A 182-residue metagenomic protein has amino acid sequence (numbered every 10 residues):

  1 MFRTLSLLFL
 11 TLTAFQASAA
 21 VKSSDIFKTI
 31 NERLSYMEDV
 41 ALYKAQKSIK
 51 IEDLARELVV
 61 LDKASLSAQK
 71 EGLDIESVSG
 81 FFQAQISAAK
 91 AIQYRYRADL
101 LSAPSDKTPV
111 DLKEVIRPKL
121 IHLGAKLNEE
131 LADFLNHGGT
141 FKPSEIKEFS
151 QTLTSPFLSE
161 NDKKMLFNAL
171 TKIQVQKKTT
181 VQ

Functional and structural regions predicted by a protein language model:
M1-T4: Positively charged n-region of N-terminal signal peptides that target proteins for export
A14-Q16: N-terminal signal peptide c-region/cleavage motif recognized by signal peptidases
A20-A55: Immediate post-signal-peptide N-terminus of mature secreted/exported proteins
D39-Q46, S102-V110: Acidic/histidine-rich, surface-exposed loop or edge segments in extracytoplasmic proteins
L54-V59, S79-Q83, I146-K147: Short, charged, amphipathic alpha-helical segments
L61-A103: Mid-chain, structured segments of secreted extracytoplasmic proteins
L112-F134: Acidic/histidine-rich alpha-helical segments that form the ligand environment of transition-metal centers
D133-Q182: Glycine-rich, aromatic-bearing surface loops/beta-hairpins
